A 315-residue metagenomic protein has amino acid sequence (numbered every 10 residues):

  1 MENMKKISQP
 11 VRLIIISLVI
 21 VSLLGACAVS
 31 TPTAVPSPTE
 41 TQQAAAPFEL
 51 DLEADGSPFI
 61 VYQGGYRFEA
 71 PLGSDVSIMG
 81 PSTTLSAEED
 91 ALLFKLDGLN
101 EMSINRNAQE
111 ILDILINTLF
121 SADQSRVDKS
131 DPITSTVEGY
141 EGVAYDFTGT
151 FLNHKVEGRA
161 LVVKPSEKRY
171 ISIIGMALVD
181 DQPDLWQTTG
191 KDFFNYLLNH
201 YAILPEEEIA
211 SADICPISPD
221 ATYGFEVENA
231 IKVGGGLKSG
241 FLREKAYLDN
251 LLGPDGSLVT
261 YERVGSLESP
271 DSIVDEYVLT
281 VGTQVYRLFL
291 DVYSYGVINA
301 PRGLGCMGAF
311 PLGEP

Functional and structural regions predicted by a protein language model:
N3-I15: Bacterial N-terminal signal peptides that target proteins for export
R12, I16-L92, V137, F151-K155 (+2 more regions): N-terminal targeting sequences that direct proteins away from the cytosol to non-cytosolic compartments
G65, N105-E110, D184, T188-D192 (+2 more regions): Soluble non-cytosolic domains of exported or imported proteins
S86-I114: A short acidic-to-branched-hydrophobic micro-motif
S103-Q109, I114, K168-R169, S294-A309: Short, surface-exposed linear segments at secondary-structure transitions and domain or protein termini
I116-E167: Signature of long, low-cysteine stretches enriched in small and polar/charged residues
E141-F147, S172-I174, I273-Y277: A short hydrophobic beta-strand element
E207-V274, V281-P315: N-terminal secretory-pathway/extracellular module detecting exported/lumenal segments and adjacent signal-anchor/first
